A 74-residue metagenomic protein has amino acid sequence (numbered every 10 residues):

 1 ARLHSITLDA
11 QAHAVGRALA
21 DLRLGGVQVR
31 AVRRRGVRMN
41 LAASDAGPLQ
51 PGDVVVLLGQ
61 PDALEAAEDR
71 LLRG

Functional and structural regions predicted by a protein language model:
A1-L3: Interdomain regulatory linker/hinge segments that flank or connect interaction modules in polarity/junction/synaptic
S5-R73: Cytosolic Rossmann-like ligand/nucleotide-binding regulatory domains
